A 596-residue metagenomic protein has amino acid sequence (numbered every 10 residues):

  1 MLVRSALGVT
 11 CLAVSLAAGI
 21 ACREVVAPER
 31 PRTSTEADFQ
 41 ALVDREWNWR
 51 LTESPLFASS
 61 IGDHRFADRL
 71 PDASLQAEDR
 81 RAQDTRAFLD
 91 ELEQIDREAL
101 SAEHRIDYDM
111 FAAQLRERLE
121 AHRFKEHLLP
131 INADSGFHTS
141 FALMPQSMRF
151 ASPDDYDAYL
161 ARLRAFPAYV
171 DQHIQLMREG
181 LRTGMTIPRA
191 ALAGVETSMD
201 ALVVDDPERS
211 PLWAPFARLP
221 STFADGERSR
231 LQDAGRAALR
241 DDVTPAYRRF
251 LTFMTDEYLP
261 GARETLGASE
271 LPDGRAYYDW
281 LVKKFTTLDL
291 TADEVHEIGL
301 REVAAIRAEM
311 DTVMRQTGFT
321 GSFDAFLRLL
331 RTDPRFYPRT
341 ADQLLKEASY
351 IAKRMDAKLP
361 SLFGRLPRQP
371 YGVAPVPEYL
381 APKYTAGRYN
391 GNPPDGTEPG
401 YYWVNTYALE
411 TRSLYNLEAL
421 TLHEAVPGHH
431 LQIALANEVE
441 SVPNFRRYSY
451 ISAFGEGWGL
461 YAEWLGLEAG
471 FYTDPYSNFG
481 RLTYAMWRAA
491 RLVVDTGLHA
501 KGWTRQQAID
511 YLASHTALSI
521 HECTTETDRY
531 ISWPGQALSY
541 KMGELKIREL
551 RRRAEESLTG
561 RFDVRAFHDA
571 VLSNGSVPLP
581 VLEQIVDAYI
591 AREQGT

Functional and structural regions predicted by a protein language model:
M1-V3: N-terminal secretory signal peptides that target proteins for export/translocation
A6-G19: Bacterial N-terminal signal peptides
C22-T596: N-terminal maturation segment of proteins
